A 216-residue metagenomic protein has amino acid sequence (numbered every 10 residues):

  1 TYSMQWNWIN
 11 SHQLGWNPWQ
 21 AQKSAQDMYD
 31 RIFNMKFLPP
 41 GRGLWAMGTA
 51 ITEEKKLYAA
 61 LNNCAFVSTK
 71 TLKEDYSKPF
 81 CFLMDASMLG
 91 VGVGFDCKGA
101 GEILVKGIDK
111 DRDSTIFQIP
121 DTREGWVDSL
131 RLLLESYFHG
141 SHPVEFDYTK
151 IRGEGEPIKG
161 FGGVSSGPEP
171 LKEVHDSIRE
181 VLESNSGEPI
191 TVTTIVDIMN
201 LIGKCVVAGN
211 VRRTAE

Functional and structural regions predicted by a protein language model:
T1-E216: Extended catalytic cores of very large enzyme megasubunits
